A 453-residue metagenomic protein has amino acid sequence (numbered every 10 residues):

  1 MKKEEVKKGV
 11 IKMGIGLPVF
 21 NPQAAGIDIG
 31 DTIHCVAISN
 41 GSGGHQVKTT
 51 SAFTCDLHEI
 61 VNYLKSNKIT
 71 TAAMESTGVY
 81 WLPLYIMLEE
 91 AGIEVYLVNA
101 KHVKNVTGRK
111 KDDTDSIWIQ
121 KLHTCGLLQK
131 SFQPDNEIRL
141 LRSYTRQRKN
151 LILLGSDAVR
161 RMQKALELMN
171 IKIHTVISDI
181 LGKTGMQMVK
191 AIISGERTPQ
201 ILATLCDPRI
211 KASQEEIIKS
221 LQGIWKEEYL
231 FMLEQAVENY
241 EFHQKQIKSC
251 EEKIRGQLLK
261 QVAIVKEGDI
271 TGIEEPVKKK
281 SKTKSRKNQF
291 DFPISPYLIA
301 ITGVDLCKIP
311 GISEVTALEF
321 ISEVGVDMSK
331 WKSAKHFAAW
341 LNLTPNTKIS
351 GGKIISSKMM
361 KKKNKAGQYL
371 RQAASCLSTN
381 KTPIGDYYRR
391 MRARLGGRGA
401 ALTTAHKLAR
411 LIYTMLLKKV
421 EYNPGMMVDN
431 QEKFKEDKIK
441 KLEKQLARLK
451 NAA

Functional and structural regions predicted by a protein language model:
M1-A453: A detector of single, family-specific signature residues that are central to catalytic or substrate-handling motifs
